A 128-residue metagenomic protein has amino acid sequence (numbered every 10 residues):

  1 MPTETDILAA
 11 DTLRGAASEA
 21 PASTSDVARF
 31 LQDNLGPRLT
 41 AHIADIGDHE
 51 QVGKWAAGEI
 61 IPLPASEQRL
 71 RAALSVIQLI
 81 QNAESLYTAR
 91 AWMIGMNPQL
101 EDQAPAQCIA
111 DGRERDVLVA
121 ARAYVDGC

Functional and structural regions predicted by a protein language model:
M1-C128: Non-transmembrane "mature" sequence context
